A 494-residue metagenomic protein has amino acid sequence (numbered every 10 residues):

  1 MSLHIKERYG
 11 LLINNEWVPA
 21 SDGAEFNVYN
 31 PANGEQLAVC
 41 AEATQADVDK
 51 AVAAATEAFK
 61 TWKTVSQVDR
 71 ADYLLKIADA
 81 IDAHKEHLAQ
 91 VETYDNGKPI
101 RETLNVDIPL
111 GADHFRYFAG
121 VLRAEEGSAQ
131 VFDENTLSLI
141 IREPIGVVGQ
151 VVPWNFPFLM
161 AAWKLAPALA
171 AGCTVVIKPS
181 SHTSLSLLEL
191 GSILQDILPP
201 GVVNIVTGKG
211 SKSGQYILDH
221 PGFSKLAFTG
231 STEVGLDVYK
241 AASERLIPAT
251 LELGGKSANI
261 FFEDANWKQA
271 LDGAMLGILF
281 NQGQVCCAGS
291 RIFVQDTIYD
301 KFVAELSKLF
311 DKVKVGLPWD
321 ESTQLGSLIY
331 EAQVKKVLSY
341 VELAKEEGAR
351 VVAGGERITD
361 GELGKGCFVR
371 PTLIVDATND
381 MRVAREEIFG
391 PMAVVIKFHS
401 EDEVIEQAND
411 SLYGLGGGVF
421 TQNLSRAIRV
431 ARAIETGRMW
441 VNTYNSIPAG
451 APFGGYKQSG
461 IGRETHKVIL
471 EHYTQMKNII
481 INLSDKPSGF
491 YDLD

Functional and structural regions predicted by a protein language model:
M1-A32, E356: Hydrophobic face of amphipathic alpha-helices that form TPR/SEL1-like repeat modules and related alpha-solenoid
N33-V39, I260, K314, G364-D494: Conserved C-terminal structural/oligomerization subdomain of aldehyde/semialdehyde dehydrogenase
G34, R70, E92, F115 (+9 more regions): Residue-level signal for inorganic ion chemistry
E35-E125, N135: Glycine-rich loop-to-alpha-helix module at the N-terminal edge of alpha/beta enzyme cores
Q36-A43, A58-T64, Q150, N259-F262 (+5 more regions): Short, well-ordered beta-strand elements within core beta-sheets of diverse protein domains
F59, K63, A78-K85, A89 (+19 more regions): Structural signal for hydrophobic packing residues in well-ordered secondary-structure cores of soluble enzyme domains
G127-Q269, F398: Rossmann-like NAD(P) dinucleotide-binding subdomain of oxidoreductase/dehydrogenase enzymes
E233-A377, V441, S488-D494: ALDH superfamily catalytic-core signature
